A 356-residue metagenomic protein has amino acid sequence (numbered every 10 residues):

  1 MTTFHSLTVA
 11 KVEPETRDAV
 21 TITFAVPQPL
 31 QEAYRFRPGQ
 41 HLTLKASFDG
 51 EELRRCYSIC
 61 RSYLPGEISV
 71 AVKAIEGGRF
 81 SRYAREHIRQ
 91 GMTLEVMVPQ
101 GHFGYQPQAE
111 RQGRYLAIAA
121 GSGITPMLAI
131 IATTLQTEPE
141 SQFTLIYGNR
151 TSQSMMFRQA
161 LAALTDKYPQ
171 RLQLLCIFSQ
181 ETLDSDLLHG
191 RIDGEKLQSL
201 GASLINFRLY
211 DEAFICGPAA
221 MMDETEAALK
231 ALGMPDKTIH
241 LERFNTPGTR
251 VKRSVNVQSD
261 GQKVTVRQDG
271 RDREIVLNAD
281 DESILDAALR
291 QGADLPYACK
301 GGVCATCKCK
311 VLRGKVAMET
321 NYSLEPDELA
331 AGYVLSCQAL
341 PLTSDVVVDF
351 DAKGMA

Functional and structural regions predicted by a protein language model:
M1, S6-T8, P14, D18 (+6 more regions): Iron-sulfur (Fe-S) cluster-binding modules
T2-T93, M97, E110-G113, N149-T151 (+2 more regions): Ferredoxin-reductase
V26, A46-F48, V266-G270, V311 (+1 more regions): Short acidic, glycine-rich loop/turn motifs
Y63-G66, Q108-G113, E138, P341-F350: Ligand-binding loop in jelly-roll beta-barrel domains
Y83-V257, K263-T265: FNR/FR-type flavoprotein reductase catalytic core
D260-P296: C-terminal accessory/binding modules appended to enzymatic or scaffolding proteins
L289-Q291, T306-M355: Iron-sulfur (Fe-S) cluster-binding segments and ferredoxin-like electron-carrier domains, especially [2Fe-2S]
